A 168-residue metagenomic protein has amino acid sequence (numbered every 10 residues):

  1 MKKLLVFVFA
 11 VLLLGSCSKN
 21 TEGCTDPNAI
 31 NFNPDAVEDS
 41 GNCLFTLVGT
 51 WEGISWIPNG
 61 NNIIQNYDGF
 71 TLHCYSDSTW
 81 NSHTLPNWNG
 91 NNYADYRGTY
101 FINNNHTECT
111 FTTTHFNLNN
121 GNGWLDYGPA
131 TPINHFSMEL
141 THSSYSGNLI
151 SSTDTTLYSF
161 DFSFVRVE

Functional and structural regions predicted by a protein language model:
M1-L4: Positively charged n-region of N-terminal signal peptides that target proteins for export
V6-V8: Sec-dependent N-terminal signal peptides
V11-T50, L157-E168: Bacterial Sec-dependent N-terminal signal peptides
T46-I64, Y100-I102, F164: Tryptophan-anchored aromatic micro-motifs
I57-N62, T79-N148: Contiguous, well-ordered beta-strand patches that form the walls/edges of small beta-barrel/beta-sandwich domains
N66-Y67, N92-D95, T156-D161: Amphipathic hydrophobic-ligand
G69-L72, P129: Signature of short aromatic-glycine-proline-rich micro-motifs recurring in repeat-based ectodomains
T71-Y75, S82: Secondary-structure capping and domain/repeat boundary segments
